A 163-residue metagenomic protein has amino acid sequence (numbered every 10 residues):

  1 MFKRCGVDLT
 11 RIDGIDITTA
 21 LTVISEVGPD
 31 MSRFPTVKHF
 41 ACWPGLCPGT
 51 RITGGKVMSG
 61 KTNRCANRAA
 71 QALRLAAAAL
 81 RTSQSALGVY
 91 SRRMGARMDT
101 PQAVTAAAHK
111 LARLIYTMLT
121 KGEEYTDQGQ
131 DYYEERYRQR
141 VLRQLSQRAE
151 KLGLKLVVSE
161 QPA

Functional and structural regions predicted by a protein language model:
M1-A163: A detector of single, family-specific signature residues that are central to catalytic or substrate-handling motifs
